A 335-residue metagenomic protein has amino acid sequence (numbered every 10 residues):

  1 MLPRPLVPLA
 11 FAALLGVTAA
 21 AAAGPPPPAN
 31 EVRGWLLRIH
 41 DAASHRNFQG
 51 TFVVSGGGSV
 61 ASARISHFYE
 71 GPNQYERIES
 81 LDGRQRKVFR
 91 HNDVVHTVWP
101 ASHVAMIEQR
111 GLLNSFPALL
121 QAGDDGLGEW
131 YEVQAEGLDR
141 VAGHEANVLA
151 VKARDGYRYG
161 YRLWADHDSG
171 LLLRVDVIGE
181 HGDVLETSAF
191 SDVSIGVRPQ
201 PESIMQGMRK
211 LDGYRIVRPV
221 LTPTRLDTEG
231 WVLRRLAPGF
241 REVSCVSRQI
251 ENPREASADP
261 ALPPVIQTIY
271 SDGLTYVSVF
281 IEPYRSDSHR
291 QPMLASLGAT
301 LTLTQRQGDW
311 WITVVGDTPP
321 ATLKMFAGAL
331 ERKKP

Functional and structural regions predicted by a protein language model:
M1-L9: Bacterial N-terminal signal peptides that target proteins for export
P8-V17: Bacterial N-terminal signal peptides
A19-A23: Boundary at the C-terminal end of the N-terminal hydrophobic targeting segment
G24-H103, E129-I178: N-terminal mature ectodomain segment of secretory-pathway/periplasmic proteins
T97-A118: Acidic/charged, solvent-exposed loop-and-adjacent secondary-structure segments enriched in E/D, K/R, S/T, and G/P
S115-L127: Short, solvent-exposed helix-to-loop capping segments enriched in aromatics
S169-L171, I178, G182-P201, T313-P335: Surface-exposed amphipathic alpha-helical segments
D212-G308, P320-M325: Short, solvent-exposed recognition patches
